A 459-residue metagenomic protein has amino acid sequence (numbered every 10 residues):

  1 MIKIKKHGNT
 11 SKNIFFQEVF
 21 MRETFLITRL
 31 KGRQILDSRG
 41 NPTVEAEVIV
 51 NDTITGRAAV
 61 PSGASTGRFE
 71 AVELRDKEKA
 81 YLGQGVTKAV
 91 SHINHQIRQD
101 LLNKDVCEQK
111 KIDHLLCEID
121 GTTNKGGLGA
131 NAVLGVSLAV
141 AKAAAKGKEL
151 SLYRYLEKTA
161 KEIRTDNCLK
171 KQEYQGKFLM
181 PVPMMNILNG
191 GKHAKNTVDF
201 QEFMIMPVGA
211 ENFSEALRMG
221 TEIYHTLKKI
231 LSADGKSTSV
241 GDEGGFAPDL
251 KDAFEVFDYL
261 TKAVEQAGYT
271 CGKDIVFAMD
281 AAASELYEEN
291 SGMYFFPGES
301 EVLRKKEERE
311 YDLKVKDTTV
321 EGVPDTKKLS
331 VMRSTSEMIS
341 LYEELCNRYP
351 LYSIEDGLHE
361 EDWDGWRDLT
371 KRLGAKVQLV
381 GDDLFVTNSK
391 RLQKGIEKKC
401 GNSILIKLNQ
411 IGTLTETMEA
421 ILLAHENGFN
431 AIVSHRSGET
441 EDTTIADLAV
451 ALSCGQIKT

Functional and structural regions predicted by a protein language model:
M1-F20: Short, Lys/Arg-enriched N-terminal segments with co-localized hydrophobic residues within the first ~10-30 amino acids
M21-T43: Short, Gly/Pro- and small/polar-rich lid/capping loops
Q34, V44-D52, A58-S62, M185-P207 (+2 more regions): Short beta-strand elements
I35-D37, P42-V44, N124-G147, V182-V198 (+4 more regions): Conserved phosphate/anionic-ligand binding catalytic regions in large, soluble enzymes, centered on
P61-L150, R154, T159, A216-L217: Metal- or metallocofactor-binding catalytic centers and their adjacent structured scaffolds across diverse enzyme
D105-I112, A130, L152-Y155, K228-G245 (+3 more regions): Flexible, glycine/charged-enriched surface loops at secondary-structure junctions
K161-E162, F178-G241: Mobile "lid/hinge" segments at catalytic clefts and subdomain interfaces of large enzymes
F254-T459: Catalytic core of soluble alpha/beta enzymes
